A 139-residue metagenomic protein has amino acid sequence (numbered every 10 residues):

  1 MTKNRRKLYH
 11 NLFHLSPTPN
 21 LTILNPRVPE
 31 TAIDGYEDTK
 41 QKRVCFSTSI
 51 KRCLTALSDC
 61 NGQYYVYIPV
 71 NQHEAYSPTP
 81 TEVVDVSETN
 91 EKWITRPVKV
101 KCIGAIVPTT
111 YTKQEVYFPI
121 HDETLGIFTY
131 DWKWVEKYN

Functional and structural regions predicted by a protein language model:
T2-L8, G35-V44, T48-N139: Conserved NAD+-utilizing ADP-ribose enzyme module
H10, L15-E37: Short aromatic-glycine-(Arg/Gly/Cys) micro-motifs in beta-strand/loop hairpins
